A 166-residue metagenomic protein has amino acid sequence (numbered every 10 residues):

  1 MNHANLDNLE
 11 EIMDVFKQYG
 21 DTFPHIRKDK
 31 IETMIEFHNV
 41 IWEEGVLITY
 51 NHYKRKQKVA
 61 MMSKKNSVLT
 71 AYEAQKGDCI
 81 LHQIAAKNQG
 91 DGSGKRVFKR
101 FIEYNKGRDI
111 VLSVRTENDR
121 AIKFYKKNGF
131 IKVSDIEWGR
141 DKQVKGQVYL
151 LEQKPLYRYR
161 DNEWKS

Functional and structural regions predicted by a protein language model:
M1, E36, E44-G45, N88 (+1 more regions): Short glycine/proline-enriched coil/turn segments at helix->beta-strand junctions
M1-K30: Short amphipathic alpha-helix that is part of the acyltransferase structural core
G20-Y53: Active-site rim helix/loop that mediates acceptor-substrate recognition in acyltransferases
H38-I41, G45-T49, Q83, V111 (+2 more regions): Short hydrophobic/aromatic beta-strand element in the GNAT-like acyltransferase core that lines or flanks the acyl-donor
N51-Q83, Q89, G139-V144: Conserved acyl-donor/pantetheine-binding loop and adjacent beta-alpha core of acyl/acetyltransferases and related
A86, G90-E103, K123-K127: Conserved acetyl-CoA-binding loop-helix of GNAT-fold acetyltransferases
Q89, L112-I122, W138-V148: Conserved beta-strand-loop-alpha-helix junction that forms the acyl-donor binding cleft
K126-I136: Conserved acetyl-CoA-binding loop of GNAT-fold acetyltransferases
